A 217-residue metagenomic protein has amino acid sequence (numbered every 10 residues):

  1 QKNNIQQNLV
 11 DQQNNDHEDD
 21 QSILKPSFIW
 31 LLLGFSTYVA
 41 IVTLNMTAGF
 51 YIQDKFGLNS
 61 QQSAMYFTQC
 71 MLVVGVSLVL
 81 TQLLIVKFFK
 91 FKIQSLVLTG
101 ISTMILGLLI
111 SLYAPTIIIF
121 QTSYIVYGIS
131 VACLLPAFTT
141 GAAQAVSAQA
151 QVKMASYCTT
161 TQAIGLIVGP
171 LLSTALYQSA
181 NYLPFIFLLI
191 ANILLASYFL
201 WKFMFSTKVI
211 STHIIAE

Functional and structural regions predicted by a protein language model:
Q1-L32, A216-E217: Juxtamembrane intracellular "pre-TM" segments in multi-pass secondary transporters
L24-L44, I125: Pair of pore-lining "gating" transmembrane helices in MFS-fold secondary transporters
M46-Y66: Short amphipathic helix-loop junctions that connect adjacent transmembrane helices in Major Facilitator Superfamily/SLC
Y66-F89: Transmembrane alpha-helices of Major Facilitator/SLC transporters
S95-I110: Structural signature of the two symmetry-related core transmembrane helices
C133-S147: Intracellular juxtamembrane helix-capping segments at the cytosolic ends of symmetry-related transmembrane helices
A148-S179: A late C-terminal transmembrane helix in Major Facilitator Superfamily
A175-I193: A membrane-interface helix-boundary motif in multi-pass transporters
